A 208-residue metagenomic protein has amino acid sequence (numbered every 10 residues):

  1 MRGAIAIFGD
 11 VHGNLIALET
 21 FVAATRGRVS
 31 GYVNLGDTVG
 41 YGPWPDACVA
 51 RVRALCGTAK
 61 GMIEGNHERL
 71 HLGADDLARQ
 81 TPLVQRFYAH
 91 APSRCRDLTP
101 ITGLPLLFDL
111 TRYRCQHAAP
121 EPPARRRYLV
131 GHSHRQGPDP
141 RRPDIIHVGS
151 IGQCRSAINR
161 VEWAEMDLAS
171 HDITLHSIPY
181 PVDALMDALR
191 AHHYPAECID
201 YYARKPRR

Functional and structural regions predicted by a protein language model:
M1-A6, F108-R114, R142-D144, H171: Beta-strand-turn-beta hairpins that frame and shape the catalytic cleft of phosphate-ester-processing enzymes
M1-T58, R208: N-terminal active-site segment of His-dependent metallophosphoesterases
A4-I5, A59-K60, R125-R127, D172-I173: Short active-site oxyanion
I7-G9, Y32-D37, G61-N66, C115-Q116 (+2 more regions): Active-site neighborhood of phospho(di)ester-bond hydrolases with catalytic His/Asp-centered motifs
H12-A17, G40-P43, H67-L72, E121 (+2 more regions): Active-site environment of divalent metal-dependent phosphoester hydrolases
T20-A23, A47-A50, D76-R79, R142-D144 (+1 more regions): Short, glycine/charged-enriched secondary-structure capping and boundary segments
R51-T111, C115-Q116, P122-A124: Active-site neighborhood of divalent metal-dependent phosphoester bond hydrolases
P140-R208: Acidic, His/Gly-rich catalytic cores of divalent-metal-dependent hydrolytic chemistry
